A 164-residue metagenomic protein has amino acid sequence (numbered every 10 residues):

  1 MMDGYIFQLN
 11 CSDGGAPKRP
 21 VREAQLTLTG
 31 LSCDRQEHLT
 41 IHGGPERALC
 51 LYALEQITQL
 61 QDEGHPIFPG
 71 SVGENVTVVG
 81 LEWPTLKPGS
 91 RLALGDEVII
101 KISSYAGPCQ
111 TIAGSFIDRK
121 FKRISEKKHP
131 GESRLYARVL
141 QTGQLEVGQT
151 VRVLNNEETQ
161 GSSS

Functional and structural regions predicted by a protein language model:
M1-S164: Metal-cofactor-dependent catalytic cores
